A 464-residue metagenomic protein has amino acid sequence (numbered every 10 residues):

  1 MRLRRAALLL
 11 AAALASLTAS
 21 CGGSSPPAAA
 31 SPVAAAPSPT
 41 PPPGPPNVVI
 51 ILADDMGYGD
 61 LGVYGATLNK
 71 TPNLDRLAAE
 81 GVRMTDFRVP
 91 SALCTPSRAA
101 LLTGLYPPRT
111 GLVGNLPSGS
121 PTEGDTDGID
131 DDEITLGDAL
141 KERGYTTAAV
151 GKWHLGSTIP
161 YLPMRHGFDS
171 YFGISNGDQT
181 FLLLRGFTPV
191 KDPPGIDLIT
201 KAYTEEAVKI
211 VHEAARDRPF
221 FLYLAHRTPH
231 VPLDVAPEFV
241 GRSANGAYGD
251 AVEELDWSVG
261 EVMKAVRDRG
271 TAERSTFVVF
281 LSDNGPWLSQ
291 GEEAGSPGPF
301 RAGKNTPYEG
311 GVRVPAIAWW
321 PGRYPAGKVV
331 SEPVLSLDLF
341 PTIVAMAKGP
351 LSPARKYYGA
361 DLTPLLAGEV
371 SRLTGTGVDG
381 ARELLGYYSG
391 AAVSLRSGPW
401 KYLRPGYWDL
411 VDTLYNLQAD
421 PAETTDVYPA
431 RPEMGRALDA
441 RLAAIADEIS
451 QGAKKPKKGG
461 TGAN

Functional and structural regions predicted by a protein language model:
M1-L10: Bacterial N-terminal signal peptides that target proteins for export
A13-L14: Repetitive helical segments and hydrophobic/amphipathic motifs
L17-S20: C-terminal motif of bacterial Sec signal peptides marking the signal peptidase cleavage site
G22-P26, P41-T413, A419-D447, G452-N464: Formylglycine-dependent sulfatase
S31-P42: Ser/Thr-rich, Proline-interspersed low-complexity disordered segments
